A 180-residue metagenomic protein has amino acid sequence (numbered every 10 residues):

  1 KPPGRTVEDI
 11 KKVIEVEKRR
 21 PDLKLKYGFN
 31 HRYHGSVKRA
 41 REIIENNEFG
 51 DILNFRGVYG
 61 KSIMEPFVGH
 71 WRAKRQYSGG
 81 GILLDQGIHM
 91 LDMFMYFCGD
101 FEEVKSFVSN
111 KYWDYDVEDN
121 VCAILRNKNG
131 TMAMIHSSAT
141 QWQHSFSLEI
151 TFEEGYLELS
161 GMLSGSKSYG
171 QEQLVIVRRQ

Functional and structural regions predicted by a protein language model:
K1-R32, N47: Beta-strand-loop-alpha-helix segment that lines the small-molecule cofactor/substrate pocket of alpha/beta enzymes
V7, I14, R41, D92-M95 (+1 more regions): A cross-family signal for key residues in well-ordered alpha-helices that form functional helical elements
E15-R19, E42-N46, W71-K74, V121-A123 (+2 more regions): Short, hinge-like loop/turn segments at secondary-structure boundaries
L23, H31-D114: Predominantly a Rossmann-like dinucleotide-binding segment in NAD(P)-dependent oxidoreductases
F55, W71, V104, A123 (+2 more regions): Well-ordered beta-strand positions enriched in small/hydrophobic/aromatic, beta-favoring residues
D85, D92-S166: Contiguous beta-strand/loop segments that form the cofactor/metal-binding neighborhood of enzyme cores
S160-Q180: C-terminal active-site/capping subdomain that shapes the small-molecule cofactor and substrate pocket of enzyme
